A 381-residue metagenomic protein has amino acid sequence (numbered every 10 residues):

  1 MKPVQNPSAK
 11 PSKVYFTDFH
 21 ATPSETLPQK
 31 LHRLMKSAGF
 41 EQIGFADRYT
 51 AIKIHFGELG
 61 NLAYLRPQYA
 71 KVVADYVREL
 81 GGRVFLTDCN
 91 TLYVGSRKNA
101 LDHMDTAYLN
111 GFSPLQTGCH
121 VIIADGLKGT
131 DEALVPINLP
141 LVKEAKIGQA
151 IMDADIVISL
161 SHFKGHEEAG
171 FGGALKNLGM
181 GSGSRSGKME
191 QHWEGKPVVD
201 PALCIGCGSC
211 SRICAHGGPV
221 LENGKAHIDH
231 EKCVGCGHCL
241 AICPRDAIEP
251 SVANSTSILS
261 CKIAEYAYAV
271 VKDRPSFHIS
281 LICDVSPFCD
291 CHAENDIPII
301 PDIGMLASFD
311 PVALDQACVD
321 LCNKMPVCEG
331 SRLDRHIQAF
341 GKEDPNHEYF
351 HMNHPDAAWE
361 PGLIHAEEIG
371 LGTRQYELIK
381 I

Functional and structural regions predicted by a protein language model:
V4-Y69, Y76, L80-D88, Y93-I381: Extended, low-polarity segments enriched in aliphatic/aromatic residues
